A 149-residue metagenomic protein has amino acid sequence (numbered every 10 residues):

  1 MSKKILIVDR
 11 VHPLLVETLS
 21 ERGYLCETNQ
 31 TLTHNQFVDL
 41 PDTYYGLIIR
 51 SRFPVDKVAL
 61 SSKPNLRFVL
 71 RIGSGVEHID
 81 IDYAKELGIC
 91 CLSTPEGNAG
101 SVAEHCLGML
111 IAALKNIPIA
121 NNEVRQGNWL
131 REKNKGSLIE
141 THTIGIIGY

Functional and structural regions predicted by a protein language model:
M1-L92: An N-terminal-biased, well-structured beta-alpha scaffold segment characteristic of Rossmann-like dinucleotide-binding
T31, G100, I146: Charge-dense, low-complexity intrinsically disordered segments
L70, T143-G145: Residue in the alpha/beta-hydrolase core beta-strand immediately N-terminal to the catalytic nucleophile
S74, E96, I146: Short, conserved catalytic or interaction motifs in soluble domains
L87, P95-T143: Phosphate-binding beta-alpha-beta segment of Rossmann-like dinucleotide-binding domains, i.e., the NAD(P)
Y149: Glycine-rich Rossmann-fold phosphate-binding loop(s) that bind the pyrophosphate of adenine dinucleotide cofactors
